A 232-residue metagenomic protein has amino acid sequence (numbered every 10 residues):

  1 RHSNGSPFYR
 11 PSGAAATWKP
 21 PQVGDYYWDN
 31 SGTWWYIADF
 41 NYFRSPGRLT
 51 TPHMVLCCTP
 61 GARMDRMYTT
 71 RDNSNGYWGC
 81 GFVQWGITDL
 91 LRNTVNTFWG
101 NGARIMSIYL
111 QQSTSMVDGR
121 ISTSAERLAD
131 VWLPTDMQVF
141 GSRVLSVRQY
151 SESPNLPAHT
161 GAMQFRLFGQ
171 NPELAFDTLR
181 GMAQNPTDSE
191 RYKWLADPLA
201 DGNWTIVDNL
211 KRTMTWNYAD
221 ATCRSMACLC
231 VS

Functional and structural regions predicted by a protein language model:
R1-S232: Collagenous Gly-X-Y triple-helix signature in extracellular proteins
